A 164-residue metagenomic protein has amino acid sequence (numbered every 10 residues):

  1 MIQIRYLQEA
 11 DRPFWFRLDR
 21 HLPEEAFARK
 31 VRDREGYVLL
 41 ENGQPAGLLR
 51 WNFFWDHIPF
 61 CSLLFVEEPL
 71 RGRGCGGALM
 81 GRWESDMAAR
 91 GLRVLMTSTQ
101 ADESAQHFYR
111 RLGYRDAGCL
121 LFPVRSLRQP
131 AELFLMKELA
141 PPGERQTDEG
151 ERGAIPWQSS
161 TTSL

Functional and structural regions predicted by a protein language model:
I2, Y6-L63, E67-E68, D86 (+3 more regions): Acetyl-CoA-dependent GNAT
E67, R71, S98-Q100: Residue-level recognition of the GNAT/N-acetyltransferase active site
G72-S85, R111: Conserved acetyl-CoA-binding loop-helix of GNAT-fold acetyltransferases
M87-T99: Conserved GNAT acetyl-CoA-binding A-motif
M96-S98, R115-E132: Conserved catalytic-core motifs of GNAT/GCN5-like acyltransferases
A105: Helix-turn-helix
T147, A154, T161-T162: Ala/Thr-enriched low-complexity intrinsically disordered regions
